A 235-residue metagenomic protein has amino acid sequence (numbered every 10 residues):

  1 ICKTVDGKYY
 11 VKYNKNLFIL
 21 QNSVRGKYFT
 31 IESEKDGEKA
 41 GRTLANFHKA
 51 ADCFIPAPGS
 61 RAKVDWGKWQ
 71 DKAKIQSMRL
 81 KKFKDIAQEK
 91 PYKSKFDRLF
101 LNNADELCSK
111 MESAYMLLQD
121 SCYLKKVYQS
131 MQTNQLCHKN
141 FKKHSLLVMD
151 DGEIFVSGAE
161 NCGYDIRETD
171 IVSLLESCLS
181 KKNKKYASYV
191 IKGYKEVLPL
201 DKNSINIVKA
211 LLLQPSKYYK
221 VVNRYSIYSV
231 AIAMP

Functional and structural regions predicted by a protein language model:
I1, M116-I171: Active-site acidic catalytic loop and adjacent metal/ATP-binding pocket of ATP-dependent phosphoryl transfer enzymes
I1-A62: ATP-binding pocket architecture of kinase catalytic cores
N16-I31, C53, R79-E89, L174 (+1 more regions): A glycine-centered beta->alpha junction motif in the catalytic cores of kinase/phosphotransferase enzymes
R25-F29, N161, L179: Conserved protein-kinase N-lobe ATP-binding Lys motif
F29-E32, P58-L136, Y189: ATP-dependent phospho-/nucleotidyl transfer catalytic cores
C108, I232-P235: Charge-rich, low-complexity terminal tails
R167-L200, L213-A231: Active-site activation/catalytic loop segments of kinase-like enzymes and analogous catalytic loops in related
